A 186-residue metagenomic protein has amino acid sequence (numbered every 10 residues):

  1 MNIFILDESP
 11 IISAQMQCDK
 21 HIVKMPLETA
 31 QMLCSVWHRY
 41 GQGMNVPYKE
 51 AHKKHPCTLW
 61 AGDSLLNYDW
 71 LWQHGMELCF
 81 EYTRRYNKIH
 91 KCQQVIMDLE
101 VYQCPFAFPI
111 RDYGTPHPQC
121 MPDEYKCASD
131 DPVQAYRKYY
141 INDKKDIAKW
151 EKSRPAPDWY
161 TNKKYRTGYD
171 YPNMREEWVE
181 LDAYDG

Functional and structural regions predicted by a protein language model:
M1-K54, L59-G186: Sequence termini and other peripheral, non-core segments
